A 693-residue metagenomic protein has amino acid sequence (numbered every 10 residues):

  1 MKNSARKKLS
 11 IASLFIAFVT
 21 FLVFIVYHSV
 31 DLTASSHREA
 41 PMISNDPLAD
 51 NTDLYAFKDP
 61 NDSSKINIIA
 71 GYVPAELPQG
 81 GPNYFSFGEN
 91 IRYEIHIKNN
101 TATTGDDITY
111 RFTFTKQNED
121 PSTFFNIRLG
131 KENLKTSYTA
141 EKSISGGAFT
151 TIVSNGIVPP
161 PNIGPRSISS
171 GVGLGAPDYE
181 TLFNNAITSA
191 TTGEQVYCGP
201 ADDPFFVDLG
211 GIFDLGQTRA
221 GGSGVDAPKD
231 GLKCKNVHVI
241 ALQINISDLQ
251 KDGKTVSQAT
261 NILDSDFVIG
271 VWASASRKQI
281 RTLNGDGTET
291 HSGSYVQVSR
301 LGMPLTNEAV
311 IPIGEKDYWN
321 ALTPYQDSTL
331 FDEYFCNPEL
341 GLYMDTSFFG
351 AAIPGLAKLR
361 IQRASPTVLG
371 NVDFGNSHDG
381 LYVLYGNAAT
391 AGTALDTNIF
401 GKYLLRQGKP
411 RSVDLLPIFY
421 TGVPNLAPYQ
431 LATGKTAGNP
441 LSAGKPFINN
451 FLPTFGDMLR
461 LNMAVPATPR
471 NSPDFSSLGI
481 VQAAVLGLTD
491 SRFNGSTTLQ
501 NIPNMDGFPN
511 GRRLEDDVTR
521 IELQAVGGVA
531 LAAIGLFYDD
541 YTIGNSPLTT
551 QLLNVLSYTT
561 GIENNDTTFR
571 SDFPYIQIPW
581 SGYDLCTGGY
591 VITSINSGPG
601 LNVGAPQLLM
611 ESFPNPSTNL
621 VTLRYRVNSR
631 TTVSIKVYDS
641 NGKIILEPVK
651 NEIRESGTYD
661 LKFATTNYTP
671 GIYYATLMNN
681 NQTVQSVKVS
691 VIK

Functional and structural regions predicted by a protein language model:
M1-S10: N-terminal secretory signal peptides that target proteins for export/translocation
S13-Y27: Bacterial N-terminal signal peptides
L32-I592: Surface-exposed extracytoplasmic segments
I592-P599: Short, compositionally biased serine/threonine- and acidic-rich segments at solvent-exposed termini, linkers, or domain
P599-F613, S617-K693: C-terminal outer-membrane/trafficking sorting elements
